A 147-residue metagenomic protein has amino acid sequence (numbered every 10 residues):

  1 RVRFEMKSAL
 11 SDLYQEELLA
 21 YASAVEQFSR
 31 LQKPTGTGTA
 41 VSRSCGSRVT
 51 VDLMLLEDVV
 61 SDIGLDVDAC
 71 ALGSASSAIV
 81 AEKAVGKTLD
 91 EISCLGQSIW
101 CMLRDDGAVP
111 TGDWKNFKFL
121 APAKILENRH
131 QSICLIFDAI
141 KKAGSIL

Functional and structural regions predicted by a protein language model:
V2-Q27, D90, L95-L147: C-terminal binding/interaction regions
A24-V67: Structured beta-strand/loop patches that form or line metal/cofactor-binding pockets in enzymes
R43-C45, L72, I125-R129: Secondary-structure capping and boundary motifs in well-ordered enzyme cores
V67, V85-G86, I136: A generic structural motif
D68-S74: Short, thiol/selenol-centered motifs that function as redox-active sites or metal-ligating centers
A71, K87-D90: A generic structural signal for alpha-helix starts
S76-T88: Alpha-helical support elements that line or immediately flank enzyme active sites and cofactor-binding pockets
